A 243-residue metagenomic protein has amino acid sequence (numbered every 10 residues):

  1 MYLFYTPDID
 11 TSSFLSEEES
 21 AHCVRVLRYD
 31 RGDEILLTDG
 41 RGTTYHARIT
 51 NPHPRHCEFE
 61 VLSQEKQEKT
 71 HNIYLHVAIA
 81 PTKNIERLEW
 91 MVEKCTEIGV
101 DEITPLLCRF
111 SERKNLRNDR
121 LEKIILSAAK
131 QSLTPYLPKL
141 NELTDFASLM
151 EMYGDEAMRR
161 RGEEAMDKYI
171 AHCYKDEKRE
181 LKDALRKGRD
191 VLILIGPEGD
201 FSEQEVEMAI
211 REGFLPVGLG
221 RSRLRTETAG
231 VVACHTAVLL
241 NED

Functional and structural regions predicted by a protein language model:
M1-Q67: N-terminal positively charged helical leader segments and presequences
T11, R31-D33, T43-Y45, R55-C57 (+4 more regions): A generic structural signal for short beta-strands and their flanking turns/coil linkers
F59, L137-N141, P216: Generic structural signal for residues in well-ordered beta-strands
Q64, C108-S111, R221-S222: Short, ordered loop/turn segments at secondary-structure junctions
E68-D167: RNA substrate-binding interface of SAM-dependent RNA methyltransferases
M166-M208, F214-L219: Active-site/ligand-binding-proximal alpha/beta "capping" segment
E203-D243: Structured adenosyl-cofactor binding patch, chiefly the S-adenosyl-L-methionine
